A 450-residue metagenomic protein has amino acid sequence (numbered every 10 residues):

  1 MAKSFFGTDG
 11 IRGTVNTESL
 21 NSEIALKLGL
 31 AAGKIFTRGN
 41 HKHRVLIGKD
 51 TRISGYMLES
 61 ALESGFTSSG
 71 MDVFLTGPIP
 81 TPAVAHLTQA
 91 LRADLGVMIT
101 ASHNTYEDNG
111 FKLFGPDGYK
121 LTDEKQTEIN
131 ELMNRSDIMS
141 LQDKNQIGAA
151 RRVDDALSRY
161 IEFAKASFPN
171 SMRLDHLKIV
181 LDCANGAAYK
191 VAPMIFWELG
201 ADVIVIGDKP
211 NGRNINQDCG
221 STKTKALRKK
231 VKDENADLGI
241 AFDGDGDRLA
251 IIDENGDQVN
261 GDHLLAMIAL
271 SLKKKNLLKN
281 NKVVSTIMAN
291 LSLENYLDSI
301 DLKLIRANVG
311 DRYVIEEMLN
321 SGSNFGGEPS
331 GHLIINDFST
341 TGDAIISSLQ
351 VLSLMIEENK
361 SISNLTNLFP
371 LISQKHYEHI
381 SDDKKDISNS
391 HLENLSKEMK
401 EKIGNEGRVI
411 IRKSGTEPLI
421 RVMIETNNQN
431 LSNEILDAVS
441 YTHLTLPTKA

Functional and structural regions predicted by a protein language model:
M1-S64, S68-S69, V153-L177: An N-terminal, well-structured beta->alpha segment
T14, N109-E234: Gly/Ser/Thr-enriched, mixed-charge loops and adjacent short helices that form phosphate/oxyanion-binding elements
K34, R38, R44-D108, M194-I252: N-terminal small/polar loop signature for handling phosphorylated ligands or for N-terminal nucleophile
T127-E162, A166, E254-P329, I334: Proline/glycine-rich low-complexity loops and linkers
S323-I362: C-terminal catalytic subdomain
L354-D383: Gly/Pro-rich interdomain helix-loop hinge
I387-K402: Short amphipathic alpha-helix segments
T442-T448: Conserved small/polar residues in nucleotide/adenosyl-binding loops
